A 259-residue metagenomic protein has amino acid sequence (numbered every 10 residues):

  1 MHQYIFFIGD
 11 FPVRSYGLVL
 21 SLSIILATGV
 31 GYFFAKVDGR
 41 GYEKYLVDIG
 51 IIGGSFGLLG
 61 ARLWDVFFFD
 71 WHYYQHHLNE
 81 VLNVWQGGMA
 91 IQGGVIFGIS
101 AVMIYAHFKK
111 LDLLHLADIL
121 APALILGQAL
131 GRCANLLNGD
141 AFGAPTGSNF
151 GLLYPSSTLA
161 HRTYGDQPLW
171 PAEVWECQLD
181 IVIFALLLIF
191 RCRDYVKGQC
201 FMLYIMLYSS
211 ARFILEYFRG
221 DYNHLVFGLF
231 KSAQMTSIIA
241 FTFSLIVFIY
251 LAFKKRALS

Functional and structural regions predicted by a protein language model:
M1-S259: A feature for loop-to-transmembrane-helix boundaries and adjacent hydrophobic helices in multi-pass integral membrane
